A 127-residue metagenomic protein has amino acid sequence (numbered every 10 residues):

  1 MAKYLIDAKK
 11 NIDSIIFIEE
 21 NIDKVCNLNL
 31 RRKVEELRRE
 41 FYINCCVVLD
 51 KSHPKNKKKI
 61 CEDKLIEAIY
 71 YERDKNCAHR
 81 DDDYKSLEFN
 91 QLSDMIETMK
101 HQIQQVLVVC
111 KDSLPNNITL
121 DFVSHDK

Functional and structural regions predicted by a protein language model:
M1-A68, D83-K127: Amphipathic alpha-helical interface segments
Y71-A78: Long, charged low-complexity segments
